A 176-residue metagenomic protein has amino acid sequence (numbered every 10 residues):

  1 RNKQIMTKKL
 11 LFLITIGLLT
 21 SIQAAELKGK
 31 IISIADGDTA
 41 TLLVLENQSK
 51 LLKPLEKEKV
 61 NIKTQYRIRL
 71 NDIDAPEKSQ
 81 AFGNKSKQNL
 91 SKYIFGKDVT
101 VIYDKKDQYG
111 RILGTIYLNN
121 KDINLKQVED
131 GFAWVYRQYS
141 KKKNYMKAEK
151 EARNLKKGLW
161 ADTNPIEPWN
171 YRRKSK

Functional and structural regions predicted by a protein language model:
N2-L10: Positively charged n-region of N-terminal signal peptides that target proteins for export
K9-L19: Sec-dependent N-terminal signal peptides
L18-L19, Q48, T163: Alpha-helical transmembrane segments and their juxtamembrane interfaces
T20-A24: Sec/Tat signal peptide C-region and signal peptidase I cleavage site
A25-Y136: Electropositive
Y139-K176: N-terminal targeting pre-sequences for secretion and organelle import
